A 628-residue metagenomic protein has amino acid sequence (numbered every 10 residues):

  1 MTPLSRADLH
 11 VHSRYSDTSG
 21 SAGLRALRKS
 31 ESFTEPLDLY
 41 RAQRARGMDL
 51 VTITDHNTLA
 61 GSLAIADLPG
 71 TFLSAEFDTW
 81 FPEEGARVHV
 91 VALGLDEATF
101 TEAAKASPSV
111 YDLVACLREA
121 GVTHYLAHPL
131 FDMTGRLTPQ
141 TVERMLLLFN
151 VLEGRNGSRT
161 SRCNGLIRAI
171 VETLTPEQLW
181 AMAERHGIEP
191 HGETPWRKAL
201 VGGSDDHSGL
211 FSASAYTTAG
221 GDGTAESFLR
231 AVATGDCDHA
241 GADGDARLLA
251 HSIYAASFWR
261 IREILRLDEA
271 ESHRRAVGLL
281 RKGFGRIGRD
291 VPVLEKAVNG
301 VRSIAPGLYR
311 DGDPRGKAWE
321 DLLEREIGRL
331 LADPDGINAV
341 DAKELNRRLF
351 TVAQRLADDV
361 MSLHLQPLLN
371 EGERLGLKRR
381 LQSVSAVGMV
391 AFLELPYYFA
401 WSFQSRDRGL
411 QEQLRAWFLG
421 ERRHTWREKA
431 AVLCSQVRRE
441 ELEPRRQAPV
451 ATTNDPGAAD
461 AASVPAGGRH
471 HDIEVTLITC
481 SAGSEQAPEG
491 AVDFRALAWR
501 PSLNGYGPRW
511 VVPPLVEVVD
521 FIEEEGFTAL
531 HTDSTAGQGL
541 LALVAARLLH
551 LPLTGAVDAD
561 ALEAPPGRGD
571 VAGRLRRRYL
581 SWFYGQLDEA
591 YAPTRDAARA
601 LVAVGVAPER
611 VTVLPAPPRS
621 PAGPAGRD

Functional and structural regions predicted by a protein language model:
M1-A86, Y111, L210, G316: An N-terminally biased module of ancient metal coordination in phosphate/nucleic-acid-related enzymes
L4-S30, E97-Y216, G241-R247: Domain-core and long-helix interface of multi-subunit machines
L377, A400-Q404, V519-Q538, P552: Short N-terminal targeting/anchoring amphipathic segment
P396, W401-E489, R495: N-terminal subdomain of nucleotide-sugar transferases
A430-C434, A529, V544-A564, Y591: Active-site proximal beta-strand in glycosyltransferases
S481, F583-V611, P618: A short, active-site helix/loop in glycosyltransferases that binds the activated sugar's phosphate group
A491-D520, T532: A short, charged, and often flexible helix/loop element on the N-terminal side of the glycosyltransferase catalytic
P552-T554, A561-W582: Nucleotide-sugar donor phosphate/pyrophosphate-binding loop at the beta->alpha transition of glycosyltransferases
